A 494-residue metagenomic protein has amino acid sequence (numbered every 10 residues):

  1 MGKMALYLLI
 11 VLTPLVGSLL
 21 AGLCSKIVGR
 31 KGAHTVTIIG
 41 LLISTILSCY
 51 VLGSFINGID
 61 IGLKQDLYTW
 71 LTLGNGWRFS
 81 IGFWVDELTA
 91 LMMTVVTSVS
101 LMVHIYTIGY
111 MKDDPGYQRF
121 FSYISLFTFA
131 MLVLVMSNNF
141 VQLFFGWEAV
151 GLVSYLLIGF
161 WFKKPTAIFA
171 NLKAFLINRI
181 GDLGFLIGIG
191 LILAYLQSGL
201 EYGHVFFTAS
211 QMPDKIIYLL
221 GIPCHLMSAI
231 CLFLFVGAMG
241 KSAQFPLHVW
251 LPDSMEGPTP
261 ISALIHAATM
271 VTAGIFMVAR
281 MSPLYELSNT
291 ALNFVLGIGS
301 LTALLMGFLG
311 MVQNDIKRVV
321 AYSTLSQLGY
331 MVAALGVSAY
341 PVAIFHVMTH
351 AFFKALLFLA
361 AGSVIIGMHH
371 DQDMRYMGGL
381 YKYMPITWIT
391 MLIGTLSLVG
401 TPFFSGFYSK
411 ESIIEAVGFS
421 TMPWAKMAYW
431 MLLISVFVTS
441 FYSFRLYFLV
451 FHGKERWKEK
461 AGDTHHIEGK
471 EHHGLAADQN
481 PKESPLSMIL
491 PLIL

Functional and structural regions predicted by a protein language model:
M1-L19, I43-I46, G53, K426 (+2 more regions): Membrane-embedded helix-loop-helix hairpins and adjacent transmembrane boundary segments in multi-pass transporters
M1-L6, C24-S122, Y195-P223, S228 (+2 more regions): Transmembrane helix-loop-helix hairpins at membrane boundaries of multipass inner-membrane proteins
A5, L9-L12, V16, L20 (+4 more regions): Residue-level signal for short hydrophobic patches within transmembrane helices of multi-pass membrane transporters
Y7, L88-T89, F140-V141, L172 (+1 more regions): Extracellular structured ligand-interaction cores
V11-K26, L101-M102, M239, A243 (+1 more regions): N-terminal signal-anchor/start-transfer transmembrane helix
H34-T37, Y429, L492: Transmembrane alpha-helices of multi-pass eukaryotic membrane proteins
M102-G146, L152-S484: Hydrophobic transmembrane alpha-helices and their helix-loop junctions in integral membrane proteins
S487-L494: Glycine- and aromatic-enriched alpha-helical transmembrane segments of multi-pass membrane proteins
